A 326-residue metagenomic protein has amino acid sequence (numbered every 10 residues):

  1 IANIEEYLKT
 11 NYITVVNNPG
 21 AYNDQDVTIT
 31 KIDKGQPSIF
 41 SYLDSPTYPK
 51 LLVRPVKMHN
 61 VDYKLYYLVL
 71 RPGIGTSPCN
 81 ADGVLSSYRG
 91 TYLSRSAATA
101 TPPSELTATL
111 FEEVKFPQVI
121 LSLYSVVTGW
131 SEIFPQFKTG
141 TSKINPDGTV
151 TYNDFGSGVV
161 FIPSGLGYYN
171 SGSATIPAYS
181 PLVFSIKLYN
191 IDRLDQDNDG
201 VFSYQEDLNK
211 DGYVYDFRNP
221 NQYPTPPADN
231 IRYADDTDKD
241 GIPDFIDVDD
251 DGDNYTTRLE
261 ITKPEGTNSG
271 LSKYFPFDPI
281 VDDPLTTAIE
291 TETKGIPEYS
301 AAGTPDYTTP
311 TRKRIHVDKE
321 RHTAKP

Functional and structural regions predicted by a protein language model:
I1-L68, S77-N80, K294, Y299-P326: Acidic/polar, low-complexity intrinsically disordered N-terminal segments immediately downstream of a Sec signal
N3-V15, T91, I133-Q136, G140 (+4 more regions): Structured segments of extracytoplasmic/periplasmic soluble domains in secreted or envelope-associated proteins
K57-V61, S77-G83, T151-F155, I176-A178 (+1 more regions): Extracellular/periplasmic catalytic domains that process cell-envelope and extracellular macromolecules
V69-P72, Y92-S180, F184: A beta-strand/beta-hairpin structural motif
P78-N80, S96-V114, N170-T175, N198-Y204 (+3 more regions): Short, solvent-exposed loop/turn and secondary-structure capping segments
D82-S94: A short beta-strand signature
A178-L182, Y189-L194: Solvent-exposed, polar surface segments
I191-P326: Extracellular calcium-associated, cysteine-rich motifs in secreted modular proteins
